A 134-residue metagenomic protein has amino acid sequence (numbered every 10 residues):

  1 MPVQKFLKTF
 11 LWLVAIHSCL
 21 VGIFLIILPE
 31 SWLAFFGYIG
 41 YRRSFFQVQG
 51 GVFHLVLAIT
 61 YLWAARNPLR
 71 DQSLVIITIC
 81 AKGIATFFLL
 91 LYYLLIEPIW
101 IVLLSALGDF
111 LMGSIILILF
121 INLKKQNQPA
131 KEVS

Functional and structural regions predicted by a protein language model:
Q4-S44: Membrane-helix boundary elements
C19-F24, S44-A65, I77-G83, F87: Core segments of alpha-helical transmembrane spans in multipass integral membrane proteins
I26, L62, L90, S114-L117: Membrane-embedded alpha-helical segments of multi-pass transporters/permeases
L28-P29, G37-Y38, P68, Y93-E97 (+1 more regions): Short helix-capping/hinge motifs at transmembrane helix termini and TM-loop junctions
F35-F45, S73-I77, P98-G108: Non-cytosolic membrane-interface motifs at loop->transmembrane helix junctions
R66-L69, F87-L104: Membrane-helix boundary connector in multi-pass membrane proteins
V75-L89, S105-I116: Hydrophobic alpha-helical segments of small multi-pass membrane proteins
L111-S134: Membrane-water interface at the C-terminal end of transmembrane alpha helices
